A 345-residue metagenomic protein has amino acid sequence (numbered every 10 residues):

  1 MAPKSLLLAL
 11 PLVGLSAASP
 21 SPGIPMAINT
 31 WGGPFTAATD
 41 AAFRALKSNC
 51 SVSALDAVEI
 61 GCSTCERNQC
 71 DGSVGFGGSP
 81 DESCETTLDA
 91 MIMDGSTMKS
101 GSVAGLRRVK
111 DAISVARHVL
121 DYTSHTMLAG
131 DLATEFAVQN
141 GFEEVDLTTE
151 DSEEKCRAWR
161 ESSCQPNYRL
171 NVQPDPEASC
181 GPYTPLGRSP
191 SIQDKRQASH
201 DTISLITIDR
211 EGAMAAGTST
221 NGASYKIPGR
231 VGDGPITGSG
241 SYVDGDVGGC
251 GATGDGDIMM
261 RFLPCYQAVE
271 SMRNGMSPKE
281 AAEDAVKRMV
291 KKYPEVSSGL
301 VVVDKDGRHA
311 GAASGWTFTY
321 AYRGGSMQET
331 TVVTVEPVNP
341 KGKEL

Functional and structural regions predicted by a protein language model:
M1-A2, D89: Long, low-complexity, tandem-repeat intrinsically disordered regions
P3-A18: Cleavable N-terminal signal peptides of Sec/SRP-targeted secreted and luminal proteins
A17-L345: Alpha/propeptide regions of enzymes that mature by internal proteolysis
